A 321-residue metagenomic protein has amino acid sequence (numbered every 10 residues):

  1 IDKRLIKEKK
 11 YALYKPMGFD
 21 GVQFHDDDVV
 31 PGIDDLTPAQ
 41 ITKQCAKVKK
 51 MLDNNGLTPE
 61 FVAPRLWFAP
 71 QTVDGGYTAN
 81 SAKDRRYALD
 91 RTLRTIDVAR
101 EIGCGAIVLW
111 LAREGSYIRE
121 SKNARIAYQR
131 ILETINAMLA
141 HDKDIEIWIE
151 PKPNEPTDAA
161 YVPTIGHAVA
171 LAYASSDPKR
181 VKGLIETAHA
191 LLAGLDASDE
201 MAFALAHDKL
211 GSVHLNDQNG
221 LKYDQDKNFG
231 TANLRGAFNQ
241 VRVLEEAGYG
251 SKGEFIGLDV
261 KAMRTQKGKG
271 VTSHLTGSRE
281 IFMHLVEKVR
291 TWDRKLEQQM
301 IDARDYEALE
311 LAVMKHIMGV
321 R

Functional and structural regions predicted by a protein language model:
I1, D35-L36, A79-K83, S121-K122 (+3 more regions): Short, contiguous strand/loop micro-motifs
I1-L5, A12-G18, D97, E133-A137 (+2 more regions): Histidine-acidic metal/acid-base catalytic patches
I1-R100, R279-R321: N-terminal pre-domain/capping segments
D26-V30, A63-F68, L111-G115, P151-E155 (+3 more regions): Active-site-proximal loop/turn and secondary-structure-junction residues that shape catalytic pockets, frequently
D34-T37, T72-D74, R119-K122, D224-D226 (+1 more regions): Short secondary-structure transition/capping segments
T37-A39, R125-I126, H274: Aromatic- and acidic-residue-enriched segments that line the glycan-binding/catalytic groove of carbohydrate-active
C45-K47, D53-N55, P59-F61, A69-K182 (+1 more regions): Active-site acidic/histidine proton-transfer and metal-coordination neighborhood in alpha/beta enzyme cores
